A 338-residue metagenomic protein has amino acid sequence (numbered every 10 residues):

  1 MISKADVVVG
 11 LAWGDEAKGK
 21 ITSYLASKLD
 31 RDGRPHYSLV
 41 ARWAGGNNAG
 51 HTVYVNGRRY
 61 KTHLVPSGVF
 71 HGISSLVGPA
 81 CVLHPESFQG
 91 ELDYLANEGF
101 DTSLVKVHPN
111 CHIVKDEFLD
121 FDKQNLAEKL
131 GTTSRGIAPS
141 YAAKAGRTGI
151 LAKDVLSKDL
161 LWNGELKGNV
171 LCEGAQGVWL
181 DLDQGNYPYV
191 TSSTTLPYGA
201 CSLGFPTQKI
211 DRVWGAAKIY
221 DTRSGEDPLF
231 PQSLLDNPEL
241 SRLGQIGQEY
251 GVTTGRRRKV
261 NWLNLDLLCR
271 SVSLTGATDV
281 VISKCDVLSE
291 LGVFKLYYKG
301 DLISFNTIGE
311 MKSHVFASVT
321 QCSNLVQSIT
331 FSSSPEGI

Functional and structural regions predicted by a protein language model:
M1-I338: Non-transmembrane, aqueous-exposed alpha-helical and coiled segments at domain scale
